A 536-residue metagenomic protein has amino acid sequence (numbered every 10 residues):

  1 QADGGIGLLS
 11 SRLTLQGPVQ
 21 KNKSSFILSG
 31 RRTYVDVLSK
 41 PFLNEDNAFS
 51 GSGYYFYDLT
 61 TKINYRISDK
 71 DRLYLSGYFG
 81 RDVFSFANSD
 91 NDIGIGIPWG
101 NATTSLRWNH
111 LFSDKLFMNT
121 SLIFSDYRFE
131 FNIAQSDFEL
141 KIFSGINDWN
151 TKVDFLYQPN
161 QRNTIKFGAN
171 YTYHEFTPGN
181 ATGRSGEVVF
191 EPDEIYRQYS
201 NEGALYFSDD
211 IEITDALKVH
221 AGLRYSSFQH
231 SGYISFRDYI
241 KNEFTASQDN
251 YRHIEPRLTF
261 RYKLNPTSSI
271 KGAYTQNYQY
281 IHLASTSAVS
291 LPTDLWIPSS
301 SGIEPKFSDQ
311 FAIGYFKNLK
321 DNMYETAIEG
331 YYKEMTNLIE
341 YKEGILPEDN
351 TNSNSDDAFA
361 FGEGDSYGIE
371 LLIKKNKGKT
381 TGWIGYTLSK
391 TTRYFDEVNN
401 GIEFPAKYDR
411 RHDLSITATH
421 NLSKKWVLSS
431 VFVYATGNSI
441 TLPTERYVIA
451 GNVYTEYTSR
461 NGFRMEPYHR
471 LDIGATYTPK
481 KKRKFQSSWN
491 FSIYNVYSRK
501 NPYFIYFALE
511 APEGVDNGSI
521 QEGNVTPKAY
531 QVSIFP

Functional and structural regions predicted by a protein language model:
G7-R32, D46-V83, W99-M118, P159-N160: Transmembrane beta-barrel wall of Gram-negative outer-membrane proteins
L8-S10, V19-K21, R32-D36, F79-V83 (+12 more regions): Transmembrane beta-strands of outer-membrane beta-barrel pores
K70-D148, N180, G186, F190-D193 (+2 more regions): Flexible loop and strand-edge segments within Gram-negative outer membrane beta-barrel domains
R128, E175-E187, Q229-D238, Y262 (+4 more regions): Surface-exposed extracellular loop regions of Gram-negative outer-membrane beta-barrel proteins, predominantly
D148-K152, E194, E202-A204, S300-E304 (+5 more regions): Outer membrane beta-barrel strand-and-loop segments of large Gram-negative receptors, especially TonB-dependent
G168-S269, Y280, V398: Signature of Gram-negative outer-membrane beta-barrel scaffolds
Y331-E334, S353-L442: Gram-negative outer-membrane beta-barrel transporters
K425, Y434-G451, Y468-R470, T476-P536: C-terminal beta-signal and adjacent terminal beta-strands/loops of Gram-negative outer-membrane beta-barrel proteins
